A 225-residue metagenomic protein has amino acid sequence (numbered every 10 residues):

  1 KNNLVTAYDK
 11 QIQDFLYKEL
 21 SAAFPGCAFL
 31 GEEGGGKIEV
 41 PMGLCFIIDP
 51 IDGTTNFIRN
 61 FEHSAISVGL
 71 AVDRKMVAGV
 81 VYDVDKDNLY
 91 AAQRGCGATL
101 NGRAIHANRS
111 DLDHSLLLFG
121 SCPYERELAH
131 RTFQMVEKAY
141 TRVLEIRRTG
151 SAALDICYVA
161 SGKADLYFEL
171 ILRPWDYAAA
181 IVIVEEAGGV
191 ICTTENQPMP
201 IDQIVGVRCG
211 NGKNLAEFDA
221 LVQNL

Functional and structural regions predicted by a protein language model:
K1-I51, A220-Q223: N-terminal subdomain of lithium-sensitive/metallo-dependent phosphomonoesterases centered on the IMPase/IPPase/PAP
L20, C157-A160, A179-E186: Hydrophobic residues within well-ordered alpha-helices
A22, L30, K37-H106, V182-E185: Active-site-adjacent structural elements in enzyme catalytic cores
A28, A78, L116, D165-L166: Short, Asp-centered acidic motifs that coordinate Mg2+ and/or phosphate in catalytic or ligand-binding sites
A28-F29, G188-Q203: Acidic, metal-binding active-site segment of PIN/NYN-like and related structure-specific nucleases
V40-L44, L112, A160-K163, I201-I204: A short, glycine/Asx- and small/polar-enriched loop/turn that sits immediately N-terminal to a beta-strand
G69-I156, I204-L225: Acidic beta-strand-loop-alpha-helix segment within the catalytic core of divalent metal-dependent phosphate-processing
S161-L166, G189-V190: Alpha-to-beta junction loops
